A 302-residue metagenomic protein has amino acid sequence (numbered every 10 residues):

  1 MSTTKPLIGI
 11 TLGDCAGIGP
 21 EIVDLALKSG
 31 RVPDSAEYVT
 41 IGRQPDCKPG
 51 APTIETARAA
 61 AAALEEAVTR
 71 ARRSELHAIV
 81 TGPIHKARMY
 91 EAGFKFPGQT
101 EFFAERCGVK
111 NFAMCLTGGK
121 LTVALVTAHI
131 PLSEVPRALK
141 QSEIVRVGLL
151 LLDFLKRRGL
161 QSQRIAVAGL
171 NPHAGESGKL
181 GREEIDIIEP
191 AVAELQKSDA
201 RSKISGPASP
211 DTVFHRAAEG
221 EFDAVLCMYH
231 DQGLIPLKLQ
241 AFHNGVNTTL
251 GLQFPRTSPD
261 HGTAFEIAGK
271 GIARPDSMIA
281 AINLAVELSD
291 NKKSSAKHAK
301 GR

Functional and structural regions predicted by a protein language model:
M1-E101, K140-M228, Q232-T257, H261-T263 (+1 more regions): Contiguous, glycine/small-aliphatic-enriched amphipathic segments in soluble metabolic enzymes
T69-R73, G108-F112, L132-V135, R157: Alpha-helix capping at helix-to-loop junctions
T100-K110: A glycine-rich helix N-cap at a beta->alpha junction
F102, M114, V123-L125, R256: Conserved hydrophobic/aromatic beta-strand scaffold that supports enzyme active sites
N111, G119-T122, F242, H261: A generic structural signal for well-ordered coil/turn residues at beta-strand boundaries that shape enzyme active-site
C115-L116, G159: Short beta-strand
L116-R146: Ligand-binding beta-strand-loop-alpha-helix segment within the catalytic cores of soluble metabolic enzymes
